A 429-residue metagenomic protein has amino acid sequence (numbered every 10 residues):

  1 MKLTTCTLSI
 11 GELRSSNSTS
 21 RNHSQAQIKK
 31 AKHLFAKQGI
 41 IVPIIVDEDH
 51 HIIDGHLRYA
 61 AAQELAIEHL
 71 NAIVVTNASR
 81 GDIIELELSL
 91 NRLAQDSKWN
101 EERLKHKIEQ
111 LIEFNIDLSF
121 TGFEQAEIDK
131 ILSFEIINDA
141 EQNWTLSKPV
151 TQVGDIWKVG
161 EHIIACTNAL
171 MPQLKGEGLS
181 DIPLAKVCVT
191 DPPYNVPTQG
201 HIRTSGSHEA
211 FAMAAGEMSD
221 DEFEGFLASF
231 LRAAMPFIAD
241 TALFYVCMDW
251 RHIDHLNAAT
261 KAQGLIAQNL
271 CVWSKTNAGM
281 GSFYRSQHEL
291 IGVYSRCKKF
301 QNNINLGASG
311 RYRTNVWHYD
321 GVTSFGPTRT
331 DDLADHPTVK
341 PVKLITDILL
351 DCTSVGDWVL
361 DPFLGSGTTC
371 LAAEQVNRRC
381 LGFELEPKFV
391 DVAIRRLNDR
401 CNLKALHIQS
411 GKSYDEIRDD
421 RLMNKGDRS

Functional and structural regions predicted by a protein language model:
K2-V390: Core catalytic lobe of class I
W157-G176, I394-S429: S-adenosyl-L-methionine
